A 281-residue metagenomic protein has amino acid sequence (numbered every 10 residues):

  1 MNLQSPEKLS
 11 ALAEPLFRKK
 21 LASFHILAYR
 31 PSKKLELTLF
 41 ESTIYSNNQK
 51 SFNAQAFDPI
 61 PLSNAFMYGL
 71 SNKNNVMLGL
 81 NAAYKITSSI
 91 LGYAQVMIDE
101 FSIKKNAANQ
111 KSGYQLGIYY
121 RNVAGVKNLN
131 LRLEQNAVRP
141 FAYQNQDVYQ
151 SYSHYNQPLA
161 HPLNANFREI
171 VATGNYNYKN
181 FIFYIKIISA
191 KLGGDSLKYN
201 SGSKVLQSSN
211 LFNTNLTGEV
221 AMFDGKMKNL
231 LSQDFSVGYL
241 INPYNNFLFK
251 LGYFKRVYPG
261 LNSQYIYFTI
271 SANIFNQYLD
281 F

Functional and structural regions predicted by a protein language model:
M1-T38: Internal, well-ordered domain-core segments that constitute the primary functional module of diverse proteins
R30-F281: Exposed, low-structure sequence patches enriched in small/polar residues
